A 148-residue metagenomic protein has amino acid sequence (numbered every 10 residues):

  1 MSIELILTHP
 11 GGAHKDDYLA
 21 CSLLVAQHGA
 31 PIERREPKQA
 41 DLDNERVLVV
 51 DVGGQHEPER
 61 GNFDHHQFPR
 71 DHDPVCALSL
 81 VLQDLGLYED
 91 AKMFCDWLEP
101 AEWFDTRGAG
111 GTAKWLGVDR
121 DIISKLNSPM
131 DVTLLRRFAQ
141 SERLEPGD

Functional and structural regions predicted by a protein language model:
M1-P146: Replace "Mg2+/Mn2+-dependent" with "divalent metal-dependent
